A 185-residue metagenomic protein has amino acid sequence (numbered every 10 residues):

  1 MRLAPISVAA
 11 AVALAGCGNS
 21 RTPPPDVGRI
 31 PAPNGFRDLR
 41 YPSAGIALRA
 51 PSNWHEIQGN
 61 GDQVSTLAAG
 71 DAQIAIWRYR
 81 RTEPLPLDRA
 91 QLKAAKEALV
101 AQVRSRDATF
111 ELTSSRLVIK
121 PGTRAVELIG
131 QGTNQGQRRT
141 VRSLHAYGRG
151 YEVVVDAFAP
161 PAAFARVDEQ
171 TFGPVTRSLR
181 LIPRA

Functional and structural regions predicted by a protein language model:
M1-Q73, Y79, N134-R138, R149-Y151 (+1 more regions): N-terminal targeting sequences that direct proteins away from the cytosol to non-cytosolic compartments
L39, I74-W77, L99, L112 (+2 more regions): Hydrophobic beta-strand residues in large extracellular and virion-surface proteins
R49, A75, A125-E127, L144 (+1 more regions): Ordered hydrophobic segments in well-structured contexts
D71-A94: N-terminal trafficking/processing presequences and adjacent post-cleavage segments of proteins routed to secretion
P86-K93, A101-S105, F110-S115, Y147-E152 (+2 more regions): Low-complexity, flexible helical/coil segments
K93, E97, G173-T176: Generic alpha-helical structural signal
A98-Y147: Signature of long, low-cysteine stretches enriched in small and polar/charged residues
